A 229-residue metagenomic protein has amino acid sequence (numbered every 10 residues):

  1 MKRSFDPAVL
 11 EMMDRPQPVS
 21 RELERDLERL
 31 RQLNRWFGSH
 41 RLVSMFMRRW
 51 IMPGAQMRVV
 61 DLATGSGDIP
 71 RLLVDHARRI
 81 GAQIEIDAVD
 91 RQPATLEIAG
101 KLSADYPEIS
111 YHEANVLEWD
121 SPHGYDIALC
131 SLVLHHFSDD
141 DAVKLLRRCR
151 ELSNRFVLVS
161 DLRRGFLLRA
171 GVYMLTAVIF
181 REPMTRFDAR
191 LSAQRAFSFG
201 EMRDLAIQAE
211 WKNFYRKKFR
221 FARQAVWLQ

Functional and structural regions predicted by a protein language model:
M1-P16: N-terminal auxiliary segments of SAM/dcSAM-dependent transferases
P16, S20-W50: Class I SAM-dependent methyltransferase Rossmann-like catalytic core, especially the SAM/SAH-binding loop
V60, G67-D68, L72-E118: Class I SAM-dependent methyltransferase SAM/SAH-binding core
L129: A conserved beta-strand element that flanks and buttresses the S-adenosyl-L-methionine
F137-C149: A short, conserved alpha-helix within the catalytic core of class I
S153-L162: Conserved beta-strand signature within the Rossmann-like core of class I S-adenosyl-L-methionine
L162-I207: C-terminal alpha-helical "lid/dimerization" subdomain adjacent to the S-adenosyl-L-methionine
R195, F199-Q229: Conserved Class I S-adenosyl-L-methionine
